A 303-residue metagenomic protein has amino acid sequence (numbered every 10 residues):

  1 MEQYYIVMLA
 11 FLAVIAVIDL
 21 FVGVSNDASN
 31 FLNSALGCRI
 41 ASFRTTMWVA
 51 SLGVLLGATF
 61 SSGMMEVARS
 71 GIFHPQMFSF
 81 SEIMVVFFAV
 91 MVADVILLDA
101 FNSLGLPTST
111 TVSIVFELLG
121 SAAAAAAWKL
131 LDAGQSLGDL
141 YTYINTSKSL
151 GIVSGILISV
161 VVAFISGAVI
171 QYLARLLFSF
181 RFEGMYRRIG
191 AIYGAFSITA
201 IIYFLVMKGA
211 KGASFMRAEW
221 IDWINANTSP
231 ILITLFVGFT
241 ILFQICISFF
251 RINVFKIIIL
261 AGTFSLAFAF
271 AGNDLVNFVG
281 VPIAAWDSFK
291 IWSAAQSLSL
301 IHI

Functional and structural regions predicted by a protein language model:
V17-V24, A28, V54-V67, V90 (+8 more regions): Transmembrane alpha-helical segments of multi-pass membrane transport proteins and ion-pumping complexes
V24-L32, I40, L104-L119, G272-I283: Short, non-helical or kinked segments that cap or interrupt transmembrane helices
I40-S51, A295-S297: Membrane-interface alpha-helices at helix entry/exit sites of multi-pass transporters
S62-V67, A122-S136, F204-R217, L275-K290: Membrane-helix interface motif
R69-Q76, G134-S149, A210-W223: Membrane-interface helix termini and inter-helical loops of multi-pass transporters
F116-A125, A191-I202, A261-A271: Small-residue-rich segments of transmembrane alpha-helices in multi-pass membrane proteins, especially helix faces
I152-F250, I257-A261: Core mid-bundle transmembrane helix pairs that form the ion/substrate translocation pathway in diverse multi-pass
I301-I303: Conserved small/polar residues in nucleotide/adenosyl-binding loops
